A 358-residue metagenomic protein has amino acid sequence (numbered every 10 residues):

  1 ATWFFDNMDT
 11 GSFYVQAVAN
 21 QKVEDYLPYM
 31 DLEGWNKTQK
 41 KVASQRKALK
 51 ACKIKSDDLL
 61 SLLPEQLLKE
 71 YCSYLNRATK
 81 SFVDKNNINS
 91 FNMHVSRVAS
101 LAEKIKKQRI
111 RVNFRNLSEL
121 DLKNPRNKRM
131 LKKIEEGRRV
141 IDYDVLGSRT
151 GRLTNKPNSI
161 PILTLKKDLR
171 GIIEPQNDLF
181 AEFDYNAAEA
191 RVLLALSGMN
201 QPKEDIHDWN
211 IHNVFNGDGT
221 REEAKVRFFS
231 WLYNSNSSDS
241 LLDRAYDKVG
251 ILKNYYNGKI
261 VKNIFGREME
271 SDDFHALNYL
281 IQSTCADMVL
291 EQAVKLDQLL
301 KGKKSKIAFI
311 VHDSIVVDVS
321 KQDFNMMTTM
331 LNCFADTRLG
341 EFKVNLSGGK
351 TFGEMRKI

Functional and structural regions predicted by a protein language model:
A1-N89, P157-A276: Helical catalytic core of nucleic-acid polymerases
D57-M130: Charged, compositionally biased non-catalytic regions
N124-K156: Extended, Lys/Arg-enriched charged tracts that mediate electrostatic binding to polyanionic substrates
E182-D184, F228, K306-S320: Catalytic palm active-site di-aspartate
S230-W231, A245, A308-S314, S347-F352: A glycine-rich phosphate-binding loop feature that marks nucleotide/adenosyl-phosphate handling sites
S235-D239, K248-L280, Q322-I358: C-terminal polymerase-core module
F274-K295: Surface-exposed, low-hydrophobicity interaction/linker segments
M288-V311: Active-site palm subdomain of RNA-directed nucleic acid polymerases
